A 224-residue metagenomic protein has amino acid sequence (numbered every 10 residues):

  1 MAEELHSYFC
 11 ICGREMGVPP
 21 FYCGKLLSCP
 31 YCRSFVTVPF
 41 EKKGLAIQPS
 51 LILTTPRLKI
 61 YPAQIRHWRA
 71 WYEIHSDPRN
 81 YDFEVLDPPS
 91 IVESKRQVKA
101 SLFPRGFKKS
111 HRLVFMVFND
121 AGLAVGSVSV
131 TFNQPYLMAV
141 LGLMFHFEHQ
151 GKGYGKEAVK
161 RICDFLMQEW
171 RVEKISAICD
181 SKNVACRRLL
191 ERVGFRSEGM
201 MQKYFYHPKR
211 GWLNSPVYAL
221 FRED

Functional and structural regions predicted by a protein language model:
A2-L5, C23-G24: Flanking scaffold residues of small Cys/His-coordinated metal-binding clusters
F9-C10, C29-C32: Short cysteine-rich clusters marking metal-coordination/redox-active sites
R14-M16, V36: Cys/His-rich microdomains that often coordinate metals
V18-L27: Short linker/helix segments within small regulatory modules
R33-K42: Short Cys/His-rich micro-motifs in 6-15 aa windows
G44-R79, M116-D224: Acyl-donor (CoA/ACP) binding surface of acyl/acetyltransferases
R79-S101: Conserved GNAT-fold acetyl-CoA-binding loop/helix
S101-M116: A short helix-loop-beta-strand connector motif used in the catalytic cores of GNAT acetyltransferases and, in some
